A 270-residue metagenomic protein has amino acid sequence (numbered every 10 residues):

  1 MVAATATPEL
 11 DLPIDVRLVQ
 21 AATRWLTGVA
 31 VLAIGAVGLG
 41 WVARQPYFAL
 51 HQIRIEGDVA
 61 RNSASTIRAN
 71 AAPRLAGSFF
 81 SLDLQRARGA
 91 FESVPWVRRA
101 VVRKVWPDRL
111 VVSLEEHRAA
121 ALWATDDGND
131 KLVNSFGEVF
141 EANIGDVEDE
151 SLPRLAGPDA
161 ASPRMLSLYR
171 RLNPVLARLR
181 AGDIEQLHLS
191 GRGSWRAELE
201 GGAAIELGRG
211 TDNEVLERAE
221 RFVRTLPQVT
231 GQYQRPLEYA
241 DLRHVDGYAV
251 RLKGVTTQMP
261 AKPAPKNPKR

Functional and structural regions predicted by a protein language model:
M1-A43, F48-Q52, A64-S78, G89 (+2 more regions): Charged, solvent-exposed interaction patches on well-folded alpha/beta domains that mediate macromolecular contacts
I55: Extended, alpha-helix-rich binding/interface surfaces that flank or overlap catalytic cores and mediate recognition
V59-A60: Membrane-cytosol interface motif
D83-W96: Amphipathic, non-transmembrane alpha-helical segments in extracytoplasmic/periplasmic proteins
